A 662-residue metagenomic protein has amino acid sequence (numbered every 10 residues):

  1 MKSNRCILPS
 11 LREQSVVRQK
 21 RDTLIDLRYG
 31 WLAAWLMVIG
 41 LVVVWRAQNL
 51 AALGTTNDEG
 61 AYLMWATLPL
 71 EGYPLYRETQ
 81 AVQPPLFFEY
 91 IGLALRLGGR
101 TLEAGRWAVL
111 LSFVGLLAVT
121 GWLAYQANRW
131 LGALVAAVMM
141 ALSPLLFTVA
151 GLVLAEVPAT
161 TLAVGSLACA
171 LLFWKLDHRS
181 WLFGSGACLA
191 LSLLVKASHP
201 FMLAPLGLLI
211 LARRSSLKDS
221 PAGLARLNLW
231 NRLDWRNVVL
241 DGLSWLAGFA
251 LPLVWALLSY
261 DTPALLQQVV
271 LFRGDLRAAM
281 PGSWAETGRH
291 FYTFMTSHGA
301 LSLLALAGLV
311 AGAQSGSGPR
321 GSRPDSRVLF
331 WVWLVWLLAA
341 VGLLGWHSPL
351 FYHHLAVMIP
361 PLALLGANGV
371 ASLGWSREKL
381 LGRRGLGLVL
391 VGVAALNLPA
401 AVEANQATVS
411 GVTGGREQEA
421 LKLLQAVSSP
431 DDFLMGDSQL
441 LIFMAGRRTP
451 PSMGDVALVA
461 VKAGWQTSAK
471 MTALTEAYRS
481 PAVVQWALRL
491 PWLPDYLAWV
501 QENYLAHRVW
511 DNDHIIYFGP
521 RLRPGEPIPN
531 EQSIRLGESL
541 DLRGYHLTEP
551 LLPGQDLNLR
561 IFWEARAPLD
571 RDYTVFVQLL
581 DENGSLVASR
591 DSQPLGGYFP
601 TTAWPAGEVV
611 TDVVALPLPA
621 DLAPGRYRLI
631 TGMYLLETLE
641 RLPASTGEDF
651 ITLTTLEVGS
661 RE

Functional and structural regions predicted by a protein language model:
K2-L8, R12, R18-R21, K422 (+3 more regions): C-terminal luminal/periplasmic domains and tails of membrane-associated envelope-modifying transferases
W31-L36, L243-A247, V370-A401: Signature aromatic-anchored transmembrane alpha helix within multi-pass, membrane-resident enzymes that catalyze glycan
V82, L86, W107-G115, V135-A168 (+4 more regions): Multi-pass, polyprenyl lipid-linked donor-dependent membrane glycosyltransferases
Y125-A127, S166-F183, S192, L211-K218 (+2 more regions): Membrane-interface transmembrane helices that cradle and orient dolichyl/undecaprenyl
L134, C169-A190, R226, W230-L243 (+1 more regions): Short hydrophobic alpha-helices at membrane interfaces in multi-pass membrane enzymes
A136-A137, C169, W181-A197, L203-L209 (+2 more regions): Membrane-interface alpha helices of multi-pass inner-membrane proteins
E156, F201-A204, V341-L343, H347-E378 (+1 more regions): Hydrophobic/aromatic-rich transmembrane helices and adjacent perimembrane loops
L191, I210-R214, L233-G316, S326 (+3 more regions): Transmembrane-lumen/periplasm boundary regions of multi-pass, lipid-linked membrane glycan transferases
